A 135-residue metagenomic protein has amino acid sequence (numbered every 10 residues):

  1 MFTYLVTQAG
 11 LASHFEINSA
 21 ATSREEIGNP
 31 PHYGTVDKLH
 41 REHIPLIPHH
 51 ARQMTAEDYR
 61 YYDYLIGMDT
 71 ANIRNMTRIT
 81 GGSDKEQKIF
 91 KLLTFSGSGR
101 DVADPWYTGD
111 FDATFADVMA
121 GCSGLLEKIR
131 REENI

Functional and structural regions predicted by a protein language model:
M1-Y61, E127-I135: Conserved active-site segments centered on acidic
Y64, T70-I135: Phosphate-binding/catalytic loops
